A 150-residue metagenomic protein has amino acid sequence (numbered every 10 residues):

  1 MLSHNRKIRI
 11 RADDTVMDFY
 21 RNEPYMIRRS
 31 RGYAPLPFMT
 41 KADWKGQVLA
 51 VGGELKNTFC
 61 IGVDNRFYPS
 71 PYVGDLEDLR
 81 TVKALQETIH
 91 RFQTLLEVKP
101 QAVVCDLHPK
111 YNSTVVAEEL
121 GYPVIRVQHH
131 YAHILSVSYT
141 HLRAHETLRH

Functional and structural regions predicted by a protein language model:
M1-A42: Internal gly/pro-rich beta-alpha loop/helix module that stabilizes soluble enzyme cofactors or their anionic handles
T15-M17, N57-G62: Short beta-strand scaffold segments in enzyme catalytic cores
K45-G52, R143: Two-metal-ion RNase H-like nuclease active-site motif
G62-L76: Gly-rich Lys/Arg/Thr-decorated short loops/hinges at beta-loop-alpha junctions or inter-strand turns that position
I89-P100: Phosphate/pyrophosphate-binding loops at sites that engage ATP/ADP/AMP, CoA/4′-phosphopantetheine, polyphosphate
V98-H108: Short glycine-rich phosphate-binding loop at a beta-alpha junction
K110-G121: Short Gly/Thr/Asp-enriched flexible loops that form oxyanion-binding sites at enzyme active sites
T140-H150: Conserved small/polar residues in nucleotide/adenosyl-binding loops
